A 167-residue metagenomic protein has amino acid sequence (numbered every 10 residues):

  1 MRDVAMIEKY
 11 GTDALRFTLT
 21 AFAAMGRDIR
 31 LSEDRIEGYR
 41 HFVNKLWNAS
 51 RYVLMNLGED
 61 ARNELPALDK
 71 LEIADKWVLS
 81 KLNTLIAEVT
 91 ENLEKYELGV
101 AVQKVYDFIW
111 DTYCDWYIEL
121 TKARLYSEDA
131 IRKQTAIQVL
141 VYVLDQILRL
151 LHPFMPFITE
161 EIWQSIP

Functional and structural regions predicted by a protein language model:
M6-P167: Helix-rich, typically C-terminal accessory recognition domains appended to large enzymatic cores
